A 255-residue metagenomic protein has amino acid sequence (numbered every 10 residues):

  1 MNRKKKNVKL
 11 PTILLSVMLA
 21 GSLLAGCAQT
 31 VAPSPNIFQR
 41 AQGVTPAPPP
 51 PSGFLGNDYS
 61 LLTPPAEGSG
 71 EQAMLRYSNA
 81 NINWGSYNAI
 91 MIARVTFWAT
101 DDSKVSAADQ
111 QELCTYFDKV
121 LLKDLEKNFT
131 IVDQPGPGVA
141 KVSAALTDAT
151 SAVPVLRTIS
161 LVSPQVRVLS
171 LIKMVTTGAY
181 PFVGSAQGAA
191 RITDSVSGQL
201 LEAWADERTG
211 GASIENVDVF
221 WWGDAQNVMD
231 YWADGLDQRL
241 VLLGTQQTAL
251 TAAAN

Functional and structural regions predicted by a protein language model:
N2-L15: Bacterial N-terminal signal peptides that target proteins for export
G21-S52: Bacterial Sec signal peptide processing site at the extreme N-terminus
A32-P35, K123, K127-V196, N216: Surface-exposed short loop/turn segments
G53-S86: Post-signal-peptide N-terminal segment of Sec-exported extracytoplasmic proteins
N81-A145: N-terminal segment of the mature soluble domain
F97, D118-T130, S151, T209 (+1 more regions): Sec-exported extracytoplasmic/periplasmic mature domains
L171-Q187, R191-Q238: Short secondary-structure boundary motifs at beta->alpha junctions and helix caps
V241-N255: Short, highly charged C-terminal tails/helix-capping segments
